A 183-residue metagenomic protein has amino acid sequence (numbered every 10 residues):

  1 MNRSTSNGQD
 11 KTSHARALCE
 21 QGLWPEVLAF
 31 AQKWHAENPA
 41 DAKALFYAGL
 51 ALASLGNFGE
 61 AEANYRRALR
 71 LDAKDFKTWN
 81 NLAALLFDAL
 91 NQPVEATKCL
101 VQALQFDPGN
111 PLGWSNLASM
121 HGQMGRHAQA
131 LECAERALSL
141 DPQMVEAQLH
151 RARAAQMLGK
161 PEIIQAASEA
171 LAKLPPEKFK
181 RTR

Functional and structural regions predicted by a protein language model:
M1-G8, H150-R183: Terminal, low-structured helical/coil segments at or just beyond the last alpha-helical repeat
N7-K43, Y47-S54: Alpha-helical segment of the N-proximal tetratricopeptide repeat
G8, A42-K43, F76-K77, P111-L112 (+2 more regions): Helix-start (N-cap) detector for alpha-helical repeat units in TPR-like alpha-solenoids, especially tetratricopeptide
R16, L50, A84-L85, S119 (+1 more regions): Residue-level recognition of tetratricopeptide repeat
E20-A29, K33, S54-R67, A89-Q102 (+2 more regions): Structural signature of tandem alpha-helical TPR/SEL1-like repeats, specifically the intra-repeat loop/turn
E37, L71, F106, L140 (+1 more regions): Structural marker of alpha-solenoid helical repeat scaffolds
